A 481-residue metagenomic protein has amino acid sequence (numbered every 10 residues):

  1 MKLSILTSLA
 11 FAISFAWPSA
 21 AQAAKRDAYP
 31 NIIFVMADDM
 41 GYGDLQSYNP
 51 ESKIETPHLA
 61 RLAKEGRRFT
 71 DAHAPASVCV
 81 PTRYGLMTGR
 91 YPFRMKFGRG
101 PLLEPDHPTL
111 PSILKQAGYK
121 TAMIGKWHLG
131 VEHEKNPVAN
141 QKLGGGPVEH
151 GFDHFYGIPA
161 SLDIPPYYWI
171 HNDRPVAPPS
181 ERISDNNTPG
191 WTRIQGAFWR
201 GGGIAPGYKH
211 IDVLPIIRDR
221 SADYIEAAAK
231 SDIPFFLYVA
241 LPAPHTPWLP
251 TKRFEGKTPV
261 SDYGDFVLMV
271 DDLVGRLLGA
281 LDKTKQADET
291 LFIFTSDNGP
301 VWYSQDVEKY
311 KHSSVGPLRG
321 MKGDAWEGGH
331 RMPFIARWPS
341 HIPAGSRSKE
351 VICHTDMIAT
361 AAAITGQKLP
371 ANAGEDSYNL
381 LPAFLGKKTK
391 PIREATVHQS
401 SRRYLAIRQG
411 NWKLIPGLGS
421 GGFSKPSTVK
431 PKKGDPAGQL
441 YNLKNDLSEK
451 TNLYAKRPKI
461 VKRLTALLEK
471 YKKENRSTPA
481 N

Functional and structural regions predicted by a protein language model:
K2-I13, A20-Q439, L447-N481: Formylglycine-dependent sulfatase
